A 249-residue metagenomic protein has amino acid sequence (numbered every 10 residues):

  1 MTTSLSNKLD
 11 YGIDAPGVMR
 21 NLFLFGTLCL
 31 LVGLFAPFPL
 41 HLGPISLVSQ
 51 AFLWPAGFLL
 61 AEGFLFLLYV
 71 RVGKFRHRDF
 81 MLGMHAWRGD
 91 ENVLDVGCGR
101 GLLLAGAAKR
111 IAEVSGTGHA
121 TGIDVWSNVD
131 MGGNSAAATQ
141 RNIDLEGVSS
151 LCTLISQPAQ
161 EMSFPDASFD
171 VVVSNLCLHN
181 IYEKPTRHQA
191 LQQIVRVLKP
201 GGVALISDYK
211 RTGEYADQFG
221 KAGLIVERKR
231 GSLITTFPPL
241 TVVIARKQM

Functional and structural regions predicted by a protein language model:
K8-F25, S46-S49, A56-M84: Class I SAM-dependent methyltransferase Rossmann-like catalytic core, especially the SAM/SAH-binding loop
R88, Q157-V172: A short acidic, Gly/Pro-enriched loop at the edge of an enzyme's catalytic core that lines a small-molecule cofactor
G89-G99, T121: Conserved class I S-adenosyl-L-methionine
R100-S115: Conserved SAM-binding loop of SAM-dependent methyltransferases across substrates and taxa, primarily the Class I
A112-S115, I181-Y182, L198-P200: Helix-to-beta-strand junctions that scaffold the AdoMet/dcAdoMet cofactor pocket in Class I SAM-dependent enzymes
R187-P200: A short glycine-rich, Lys/Arg-flanked "PGG" loop and its adjoining helix->strand segment in the class I
G201-D208: Conserved beta-strand signature within the Rossmann-like core of class I S-adenosyl-L-methionine
A222-G223, E227-M249: Core SAM-dependent methyltransferase catalytic element
